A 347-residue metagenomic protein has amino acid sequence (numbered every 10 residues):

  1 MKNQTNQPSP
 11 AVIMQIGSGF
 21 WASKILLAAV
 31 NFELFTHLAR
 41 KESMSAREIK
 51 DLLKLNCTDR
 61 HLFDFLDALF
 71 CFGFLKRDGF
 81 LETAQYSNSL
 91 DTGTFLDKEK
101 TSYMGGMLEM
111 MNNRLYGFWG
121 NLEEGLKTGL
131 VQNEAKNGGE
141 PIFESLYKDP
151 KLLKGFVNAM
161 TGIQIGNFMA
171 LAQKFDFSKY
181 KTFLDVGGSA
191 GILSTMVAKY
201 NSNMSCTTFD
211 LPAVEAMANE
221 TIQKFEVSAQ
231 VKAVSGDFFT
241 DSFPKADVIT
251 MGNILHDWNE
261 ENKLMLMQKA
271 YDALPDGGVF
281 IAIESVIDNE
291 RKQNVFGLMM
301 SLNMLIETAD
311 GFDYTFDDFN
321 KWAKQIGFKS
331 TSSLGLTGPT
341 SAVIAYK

Functional and structural regions predicted by a protein language model:
M1-R77, D91, F177-S178, T182-K347: Alpha-helical subdomain
K2-Q4, P10-R40, E48, L52 (+1 more regions): Conserved Class I S-adenosyl-L-methionine-dependent methyltransferase catalytic core
